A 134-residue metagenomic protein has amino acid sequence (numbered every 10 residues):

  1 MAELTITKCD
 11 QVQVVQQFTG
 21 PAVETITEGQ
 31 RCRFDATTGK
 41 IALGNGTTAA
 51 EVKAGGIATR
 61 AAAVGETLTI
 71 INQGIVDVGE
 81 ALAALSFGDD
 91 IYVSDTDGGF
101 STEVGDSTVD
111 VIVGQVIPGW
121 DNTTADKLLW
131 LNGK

Functional and structural regions predicted by a protein language model:
A2-K134: Glycine-anchored, exposed beta-strand/edge motif detector
